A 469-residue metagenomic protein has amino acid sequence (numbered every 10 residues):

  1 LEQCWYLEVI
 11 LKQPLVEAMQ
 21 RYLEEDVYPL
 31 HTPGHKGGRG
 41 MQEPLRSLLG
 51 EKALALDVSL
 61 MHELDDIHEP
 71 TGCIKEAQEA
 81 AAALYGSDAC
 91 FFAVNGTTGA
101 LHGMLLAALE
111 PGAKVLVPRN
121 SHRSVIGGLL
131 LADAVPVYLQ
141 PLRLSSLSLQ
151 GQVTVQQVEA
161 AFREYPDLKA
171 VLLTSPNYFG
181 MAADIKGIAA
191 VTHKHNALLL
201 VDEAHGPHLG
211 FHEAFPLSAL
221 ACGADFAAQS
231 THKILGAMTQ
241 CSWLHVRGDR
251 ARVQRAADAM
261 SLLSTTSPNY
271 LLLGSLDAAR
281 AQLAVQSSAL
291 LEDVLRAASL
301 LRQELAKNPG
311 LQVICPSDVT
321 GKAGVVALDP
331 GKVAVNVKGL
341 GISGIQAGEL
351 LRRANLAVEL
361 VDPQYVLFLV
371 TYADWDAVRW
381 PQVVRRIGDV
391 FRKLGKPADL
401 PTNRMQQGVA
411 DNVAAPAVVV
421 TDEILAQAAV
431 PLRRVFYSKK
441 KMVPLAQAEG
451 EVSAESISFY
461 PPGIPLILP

Functional and structural regions predicted by a protein language model:
C4-G72, P461-P462: N-terminal "arm"/small-domain region of PLP-dependent enzymes with the aminotransferase-like
L15-Q20, E24-Y28, P44, L48 (+4 more regions): Conserved PLP-enzyme active-site core in the AAT-like
A53-G99: Conserved N-terminal alpha-helix of the aminotransferase class I/II PLP-enzyme fold
N177, G339, Y372-D376: A generic structural motif
V253-A257, S275-A284, V326-G331, L360-L367 (+2 more regions): Short acidic (Asp/Glu) and glycine-rich catalytic loops that position anionic groups and cofactors
A298-S299, S317-A334, V366: Conserved glycine-rich beta-strand-loop-beta hairpin in the small C-terminal domain of fold type I
V335-I342: Short, surface-exposed ligand-recognition loops at beta-strand->loop->(often short) alpha-helix junctions that present
L350-A354, E359-P469: PLP-dependent enzyme catalytic core of the Aspartate aminotransferase-like
